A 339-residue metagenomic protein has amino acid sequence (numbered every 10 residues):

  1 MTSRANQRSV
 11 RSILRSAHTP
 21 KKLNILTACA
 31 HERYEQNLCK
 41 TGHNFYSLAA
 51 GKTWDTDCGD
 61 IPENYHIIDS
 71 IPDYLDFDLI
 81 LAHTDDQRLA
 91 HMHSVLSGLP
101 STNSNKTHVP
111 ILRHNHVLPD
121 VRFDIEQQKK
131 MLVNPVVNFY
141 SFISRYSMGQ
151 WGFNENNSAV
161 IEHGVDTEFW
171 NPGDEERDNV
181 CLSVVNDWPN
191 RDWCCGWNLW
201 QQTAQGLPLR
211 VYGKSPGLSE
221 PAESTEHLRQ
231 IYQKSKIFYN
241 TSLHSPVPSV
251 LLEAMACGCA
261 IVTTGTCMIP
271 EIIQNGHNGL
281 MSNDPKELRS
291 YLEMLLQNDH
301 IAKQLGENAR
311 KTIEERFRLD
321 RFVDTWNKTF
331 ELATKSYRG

Functional and structural regions predicted by a protein language model:
S3-I13, L319-G339: C-terminal alpha-helical cap of glycosyltransferases
H31-Y34, H43-V137: Extended catalytic core of nucleotide-activated donor transferases of GT-like folds
Q150-F153, D166-E223: Conserved catalytic-core segment of nucleotide-activated headgroup transferases in glycan assembly
R229, P248-A256, P270-E271, H277: Short alpha-helical segment that forms part of, or immediately flanks, the ligand-binding pocket in carbohydrate-active
L243: Aromatic "clamp/platform" in nucleotide-sugar-dependent glycosyltransferases that forms part of the donor/acceptor
A260-T263: Short hydrophobic beta-strand element within catalytic cores of glycosyltransferases and related nucleotide-activated
N275-K286, M294-D299: Conserved acidic donor-binding segment of nucleotide-sugar-dependent glycosyltransferases
M294, I301-R316, F322-K328: A short, well-ordered alpha-helix in the C-terminal region of glycosyltransferases
